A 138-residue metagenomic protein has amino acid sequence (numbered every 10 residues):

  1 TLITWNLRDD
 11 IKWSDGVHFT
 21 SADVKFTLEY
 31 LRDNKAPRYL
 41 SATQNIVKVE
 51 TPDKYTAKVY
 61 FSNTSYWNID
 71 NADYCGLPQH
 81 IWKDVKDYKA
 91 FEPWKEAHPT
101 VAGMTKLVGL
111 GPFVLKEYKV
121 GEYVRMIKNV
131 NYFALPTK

Functional and structural regions predicted by a protein language model:
T1-P37, P52, K58-Y60, N68: Aromatic- and charge-enriched surface segment that lines or borders ligand/interaction sites
N6, S41-P93, E117-K119: Surface-exposed binding/hinge segments that line and control ligand-binding clefts or catalytic entry sites
L7-D15, N45-V47, V101-G103, P112-V114: Second-shell loop/turn segments in exported
R8, S62, I127-N131: A bilobed periplasmic-binding-protein/Venus flytrap-type ligand-binding module shared by bacterial periplasmic
D15, I69-A72, P136-K138: A short, polar/proline- and glycine-enriched secondary-structure boundary/capping micro-motif
S21-L28, T43-I46, Y123: Extracytoplasmic/secreted envelope proteins and their assembly/folding machinery, especially bacterial periplasmic
N34-T43, V101-V108: Short, solvent-exposed secondary-structure boundary motifs
C75-K138: Gly/Pro-rich hinge or "lid" segments in bacterial periplasmic/extracellular proteins
